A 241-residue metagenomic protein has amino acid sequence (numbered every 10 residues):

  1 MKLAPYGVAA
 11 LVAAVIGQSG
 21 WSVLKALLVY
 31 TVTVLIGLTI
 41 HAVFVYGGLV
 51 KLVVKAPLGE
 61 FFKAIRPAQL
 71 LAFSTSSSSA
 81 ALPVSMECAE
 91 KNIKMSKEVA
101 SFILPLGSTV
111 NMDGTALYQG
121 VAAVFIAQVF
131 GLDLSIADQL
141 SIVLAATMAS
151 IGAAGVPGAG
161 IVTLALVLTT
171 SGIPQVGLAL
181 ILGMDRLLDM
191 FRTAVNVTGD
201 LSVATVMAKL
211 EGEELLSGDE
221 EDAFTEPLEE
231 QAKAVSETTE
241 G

Functional and structural regions predicted by a protein language model:
M1-A9, R66-T75, S150, A165-S171: Small-residue-rich segments of transmembrane alpha-helices in multi-pass membrane proteins, especially helix faces
M1-G59, E221, E240-G241: Signature of multi-pass transmembrane helix bundles
M1-L3, I36-G37, K51-F61, I93-A100 (+3 more regions): Membrane-interfacial loop-to-helix junctions in multi-pass transporters
L3-G7, T31, L35, T39-I40 (+5 more regions): Residue-level signal for the membrane-embedded core of alpha-helical transmembrane segments, especially mid-helix
A13-G17, V45, L49-V53, E90 (+4 more regions): Membrane-water interface at transmembrane helix exits
P67-S150, A204, S217-F224: Helix-loop-helix junctions within the multi-pass membrane cores of secondary transporters/permeases
G120-G241: Transmembrane alpha-helical segments and their short flanking loops that form helix-hairpins/helix-helix interfaces
